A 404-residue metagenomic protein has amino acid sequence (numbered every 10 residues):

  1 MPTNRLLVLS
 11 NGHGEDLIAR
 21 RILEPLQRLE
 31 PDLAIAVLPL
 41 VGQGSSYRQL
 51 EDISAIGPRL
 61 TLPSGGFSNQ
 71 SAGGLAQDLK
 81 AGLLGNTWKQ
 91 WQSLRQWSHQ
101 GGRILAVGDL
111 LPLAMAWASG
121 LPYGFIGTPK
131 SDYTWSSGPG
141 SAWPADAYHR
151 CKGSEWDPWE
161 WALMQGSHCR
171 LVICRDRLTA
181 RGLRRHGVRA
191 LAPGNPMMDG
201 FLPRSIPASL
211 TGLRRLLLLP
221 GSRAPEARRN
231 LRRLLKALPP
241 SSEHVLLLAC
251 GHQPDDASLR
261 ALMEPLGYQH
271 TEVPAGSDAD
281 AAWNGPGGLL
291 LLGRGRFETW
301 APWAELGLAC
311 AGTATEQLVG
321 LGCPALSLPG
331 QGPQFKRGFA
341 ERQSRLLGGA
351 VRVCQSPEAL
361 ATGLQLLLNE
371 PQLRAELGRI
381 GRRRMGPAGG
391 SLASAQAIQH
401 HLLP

Functional and structural regions predicted by a protein language model:
M1-P404: Nucleotide-activated sugar donor-binding and catalytic core shared by glycosyltransferases and related lipid-linked
